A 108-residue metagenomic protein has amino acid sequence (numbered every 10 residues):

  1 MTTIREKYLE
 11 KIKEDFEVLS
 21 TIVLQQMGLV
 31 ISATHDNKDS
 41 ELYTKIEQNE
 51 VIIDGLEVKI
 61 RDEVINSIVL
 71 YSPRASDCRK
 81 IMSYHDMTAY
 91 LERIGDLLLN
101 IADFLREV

Functional and structural regions predicted by a protein language model:
M1-V108: Cytosolic, long alpha-helical scaffolding segments
